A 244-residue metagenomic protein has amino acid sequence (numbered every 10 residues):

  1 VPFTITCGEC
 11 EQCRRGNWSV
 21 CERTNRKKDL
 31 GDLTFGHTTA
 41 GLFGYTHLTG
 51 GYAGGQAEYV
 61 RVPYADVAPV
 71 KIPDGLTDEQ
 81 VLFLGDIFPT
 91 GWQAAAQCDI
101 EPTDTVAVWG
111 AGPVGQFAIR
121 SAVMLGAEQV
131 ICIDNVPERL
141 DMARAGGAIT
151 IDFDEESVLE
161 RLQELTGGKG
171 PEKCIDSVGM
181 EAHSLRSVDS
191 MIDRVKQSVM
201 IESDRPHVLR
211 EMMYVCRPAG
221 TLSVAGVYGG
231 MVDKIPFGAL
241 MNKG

Functional and structural regions predicted by a protein language model:
V1-F3, G110, G226: Conserved "cap/hinge" positions at secondary-structure junctions
V1-P69: Glycine-rich phosphate/adenylate-binding loop and adjacent beta-alpha elements of nucleotide- or dinucleotide-binding
I5-G8, V67, P89, P113 (+5 more regions): Short alpha-helical
E11, S19, F88, A94 (+4 more regions): Short, flexible micro-motifs
E22, A107, I131, T221-S223: Structural detector of well-ordered beta-strand residues that form the stable sheet scaffold of enzyme domains
R23, K28, Y45-G50, G54 (+8 more regions): Generic structural "secondary-structure junction" signal
E58-Y59, P69-E156, E160, P171-I175: Mid-domain Rossmann-like dinucleotide-binding core that forms the NAD(H)/NADP(H) cofactor-binding site
C98-P102, V123-L125, D141-G244: Glycine-rich cofactor phosphate-binding loops and adjacent beta1-alpha1 units of small-molecule cofactor enzyme domains
